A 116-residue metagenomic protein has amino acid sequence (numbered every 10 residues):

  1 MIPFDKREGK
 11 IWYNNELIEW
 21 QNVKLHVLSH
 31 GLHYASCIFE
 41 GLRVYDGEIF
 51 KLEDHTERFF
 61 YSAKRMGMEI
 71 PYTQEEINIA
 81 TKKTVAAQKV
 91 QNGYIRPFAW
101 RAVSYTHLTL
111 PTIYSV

Functional and structural regions predicted by a protein language model:
M1-L108, S115: Conserved alpha/beta cores of soluble small-molecule-handling proteins
